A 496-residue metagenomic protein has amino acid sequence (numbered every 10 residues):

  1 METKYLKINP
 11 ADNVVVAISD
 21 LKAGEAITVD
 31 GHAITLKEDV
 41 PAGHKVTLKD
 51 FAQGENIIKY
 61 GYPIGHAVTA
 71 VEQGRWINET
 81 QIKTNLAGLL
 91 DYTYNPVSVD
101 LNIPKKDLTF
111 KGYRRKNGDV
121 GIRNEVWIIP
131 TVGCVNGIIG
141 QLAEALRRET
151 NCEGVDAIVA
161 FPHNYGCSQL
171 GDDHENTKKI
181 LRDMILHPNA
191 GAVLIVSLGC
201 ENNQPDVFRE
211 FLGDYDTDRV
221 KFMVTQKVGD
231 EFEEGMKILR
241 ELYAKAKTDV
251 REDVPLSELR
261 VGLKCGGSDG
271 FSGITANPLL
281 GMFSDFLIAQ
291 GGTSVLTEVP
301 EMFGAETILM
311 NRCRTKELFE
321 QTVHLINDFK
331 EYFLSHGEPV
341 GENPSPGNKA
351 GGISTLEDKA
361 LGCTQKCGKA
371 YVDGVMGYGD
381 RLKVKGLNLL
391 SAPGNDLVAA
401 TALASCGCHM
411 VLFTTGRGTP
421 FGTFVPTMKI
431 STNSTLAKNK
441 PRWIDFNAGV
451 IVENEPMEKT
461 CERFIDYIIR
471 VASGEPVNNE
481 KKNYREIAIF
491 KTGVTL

Functional and structural regions predicted by a protein language model:
M1-M410, R417-P420, V425-L496: Metallocofactor- and cofactor-centric catalytic cores in central/energy metabolism, strongly enriched
